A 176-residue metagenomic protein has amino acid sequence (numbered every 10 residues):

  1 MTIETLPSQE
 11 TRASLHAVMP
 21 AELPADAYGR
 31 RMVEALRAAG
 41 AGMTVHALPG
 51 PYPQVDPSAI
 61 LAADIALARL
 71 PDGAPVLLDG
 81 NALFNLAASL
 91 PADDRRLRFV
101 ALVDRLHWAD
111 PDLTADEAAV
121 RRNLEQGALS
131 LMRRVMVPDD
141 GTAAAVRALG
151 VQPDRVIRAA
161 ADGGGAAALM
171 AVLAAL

Functional and structural regions predicted by a protein language model:
M1-G50: N-terminal subdomain of nucleotide-sugar transferases
Y52, R158-A167: Short beta-strand->alpha-helix junction loop in the catalytic core of nucleotide-activated group-transfer enzymes
A63-A87, R98-V100: Short N-terminal targeting/anchoring amphipathic segment
P75-L77, A92-P111: Active-site proximal beta-strand in glycosyltransferases
A82-L83, G141-A143: Alpha-helix capping/helix-boundary segments
D116-V135: Membrane-proximal helix-turn-helix segments that form the acceptor-binding/catalytic region of lipid-linked
A143-D162: Helix-loop-beta element that forms the nucleotide-linked donor phosphate-binding surface in glycosyltransferases
G164-L176: C-terminal alpha-helical cap of glycosyltransferases
